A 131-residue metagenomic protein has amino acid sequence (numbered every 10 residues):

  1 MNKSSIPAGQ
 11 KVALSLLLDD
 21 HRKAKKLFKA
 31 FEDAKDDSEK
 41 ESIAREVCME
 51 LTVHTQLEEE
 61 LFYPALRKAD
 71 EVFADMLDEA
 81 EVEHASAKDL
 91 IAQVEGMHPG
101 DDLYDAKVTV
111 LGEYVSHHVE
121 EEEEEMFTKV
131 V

Functional and structural regions predicted by a protein language model:
M1-V131: Small-residue-biased structural context
